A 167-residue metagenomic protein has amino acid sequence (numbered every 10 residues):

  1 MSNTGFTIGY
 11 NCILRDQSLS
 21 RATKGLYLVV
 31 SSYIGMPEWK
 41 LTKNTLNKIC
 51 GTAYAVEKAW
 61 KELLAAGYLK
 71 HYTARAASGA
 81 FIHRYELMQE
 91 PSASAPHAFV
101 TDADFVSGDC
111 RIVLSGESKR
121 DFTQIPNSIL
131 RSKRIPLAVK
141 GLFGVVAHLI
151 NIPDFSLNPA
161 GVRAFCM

Functional and structural regions predicted by a protein language model:
M1-G9, M88-N127, A164: Intrinsic disorder/low-complexity detector
I13-T23, V30-R84, I129-V139, H148-M167: Winged helix-turn-helix DNA-binding recognition segment
